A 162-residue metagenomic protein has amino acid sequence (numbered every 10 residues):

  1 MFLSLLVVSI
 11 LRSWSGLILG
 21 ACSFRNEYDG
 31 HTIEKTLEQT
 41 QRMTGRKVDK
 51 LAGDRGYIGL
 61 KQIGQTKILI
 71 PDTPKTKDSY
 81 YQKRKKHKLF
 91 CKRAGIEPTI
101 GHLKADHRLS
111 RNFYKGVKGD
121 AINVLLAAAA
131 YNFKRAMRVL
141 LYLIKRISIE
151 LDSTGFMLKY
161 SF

Functional and structural regions predicted by a protein language model:
M1-D49, R55, Q62: Polybasic low-complexity intrinsically disordered regions
S15, S23, E38-G45, G56-Y57 (+5 more regions): Hydrophobic alpha-helix feature that most strongly marks membrane-spanning transmembrane helices and their immediate
A21-F24, I63-Q65, Y114-K118, L140-S148: Composition- and surface-driven signal marking solvent-exposed, interaction-prone regions in large proteins
D49-K118: Helix-centered, glycine/charged polyanion-binding patches within enzymatic domains that contact phosphate-containing
S110-R111, A136-F162: A short, flexible helix-boundary coil/loop motif
D120-A121, L125: Amphipathic alpha-helical/coiled-coil segments positioned at domain termini
